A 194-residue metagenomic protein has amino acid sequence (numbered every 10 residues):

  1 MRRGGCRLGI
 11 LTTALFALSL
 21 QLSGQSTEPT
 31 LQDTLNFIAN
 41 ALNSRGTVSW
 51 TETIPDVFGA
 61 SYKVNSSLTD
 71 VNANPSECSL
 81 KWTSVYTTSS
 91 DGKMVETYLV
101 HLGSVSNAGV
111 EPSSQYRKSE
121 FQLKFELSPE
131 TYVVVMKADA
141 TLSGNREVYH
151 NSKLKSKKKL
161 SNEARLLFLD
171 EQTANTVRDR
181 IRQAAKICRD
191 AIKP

Functional and structural regions predicted by a protein language model:
M1-L11: Bacterial N-terminal signal peptides that target proteins for export
G9-Q21: Bacterial N-terminal signal peptides
L18-Q21, H101, T173: Generic detector of short, well-ordered, non-transmembrane alpha-helical segments enriched in hydrophobic residues
L20, G24-T27, N162: Compositionally biased regions
Q25-Y116, R189-P194: N-terminal secretory signal peptides
T34, A108-P194: Acidic, Ser/Thr- and proline-rich intrinsically disordered linker/docking segments of eukaryotic scaffolds
